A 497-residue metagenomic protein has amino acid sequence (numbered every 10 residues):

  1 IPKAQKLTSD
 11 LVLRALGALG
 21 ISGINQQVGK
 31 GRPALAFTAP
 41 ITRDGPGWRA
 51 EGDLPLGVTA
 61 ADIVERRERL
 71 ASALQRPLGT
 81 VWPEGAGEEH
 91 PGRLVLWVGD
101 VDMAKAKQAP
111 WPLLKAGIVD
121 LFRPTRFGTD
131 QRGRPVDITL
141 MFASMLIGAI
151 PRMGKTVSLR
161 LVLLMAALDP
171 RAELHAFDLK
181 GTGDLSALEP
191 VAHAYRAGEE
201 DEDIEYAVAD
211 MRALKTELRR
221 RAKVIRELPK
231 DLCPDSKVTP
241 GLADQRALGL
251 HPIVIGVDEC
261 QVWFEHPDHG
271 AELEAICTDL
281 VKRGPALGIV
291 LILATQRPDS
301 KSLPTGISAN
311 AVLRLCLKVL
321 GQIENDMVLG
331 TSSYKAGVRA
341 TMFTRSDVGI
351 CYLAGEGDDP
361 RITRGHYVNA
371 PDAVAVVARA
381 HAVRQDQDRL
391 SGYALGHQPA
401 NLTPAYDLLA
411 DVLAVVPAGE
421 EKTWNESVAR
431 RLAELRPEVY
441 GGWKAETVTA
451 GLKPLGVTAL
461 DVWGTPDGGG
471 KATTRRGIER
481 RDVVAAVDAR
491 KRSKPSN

Functional and structural regions predicted by a protein language model:
I1, L113-E227, L250-V319, I323: P-loop NTPase catalytic phosphate-binding loop
P2-R123: N-terminal "pre-motor" subdomain/linker immediately upstream of P-loop NTPase catalytic cores
A4-T8, V58-R66, G154, S158 (+3 more regions): Short amphipathic alpha-helical segments
L11-I24, R67-L74, L78, A166 (+5 more regions): Hydrophobic, Leu/Ile/Phe/Ala-enriched alpha-helical segments that form helix-helix packing faces
P40-T42, E84-E88, F127-T129, V136-T139 (+4 more regions): Replace "in large, NTP-powered and nucleic-acid-processing enzymes" with "in large, NTP-powered factors and other
R66-R67, W82-P83, A109-L113, V162 (+3 more regions): Short beta-alpha junctions and helix-cap segments that line functional grooves
K105-L113, A149-I150, R364, V374-R379: Short, charged, solvent-exposed linker or helix-capping segments at domain edges/interfaces that act as flexible hinges
T216-N497: P-loop NTPase motor-domain active sites and their immediate coupling elements
